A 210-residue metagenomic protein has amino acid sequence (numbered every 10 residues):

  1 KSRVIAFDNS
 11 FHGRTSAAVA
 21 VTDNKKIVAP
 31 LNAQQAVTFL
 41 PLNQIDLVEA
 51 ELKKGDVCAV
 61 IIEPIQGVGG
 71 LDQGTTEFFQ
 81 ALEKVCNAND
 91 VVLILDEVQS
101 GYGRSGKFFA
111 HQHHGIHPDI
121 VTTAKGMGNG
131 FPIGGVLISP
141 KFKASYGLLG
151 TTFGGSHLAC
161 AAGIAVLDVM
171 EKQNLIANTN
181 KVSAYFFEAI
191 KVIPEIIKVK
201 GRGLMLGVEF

Functional and structural regions predicted by a protein language model:
K1-F210: Conserved N-terminal phosphate-binding loop of PLP-dependent enzymes in the Aspartate aminotransferase
